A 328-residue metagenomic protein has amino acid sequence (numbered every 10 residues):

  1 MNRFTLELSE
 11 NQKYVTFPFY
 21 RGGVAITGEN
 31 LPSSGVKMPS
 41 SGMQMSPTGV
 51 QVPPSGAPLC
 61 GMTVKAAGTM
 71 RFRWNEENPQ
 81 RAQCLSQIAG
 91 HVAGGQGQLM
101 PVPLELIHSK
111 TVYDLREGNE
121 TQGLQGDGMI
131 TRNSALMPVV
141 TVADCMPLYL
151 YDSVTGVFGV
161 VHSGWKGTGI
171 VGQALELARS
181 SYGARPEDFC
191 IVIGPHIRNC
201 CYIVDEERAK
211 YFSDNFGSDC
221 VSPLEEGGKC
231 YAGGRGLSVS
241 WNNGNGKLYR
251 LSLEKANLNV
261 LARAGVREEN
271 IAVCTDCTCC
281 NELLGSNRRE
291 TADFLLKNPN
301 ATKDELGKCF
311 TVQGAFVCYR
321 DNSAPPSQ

Functional and structural regions predicted by a protein language model:
M1-Q328: Active-site microenvironment for binding and transforming phosphate-containing groups
